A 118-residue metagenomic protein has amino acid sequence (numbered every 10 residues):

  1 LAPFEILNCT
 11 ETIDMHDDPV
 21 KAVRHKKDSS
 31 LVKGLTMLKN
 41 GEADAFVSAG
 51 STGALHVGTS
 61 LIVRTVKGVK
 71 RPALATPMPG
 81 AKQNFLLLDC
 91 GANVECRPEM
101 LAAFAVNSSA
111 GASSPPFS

Functional and structural regions predicted by a protein language model:
L1-A49, A54-S60, S113-S118: Contiguous, glycine/small-aliphatic-enriched amphipathic segments in soluble metabolic enzymes
N8, N40, K82-N84, N93 (+1 more regions): Detector for Asparagine
D18, G91-E95: Short coil/turn segments at secondary-structure junctions
V23-L31, K67, R97-L101, A105: Generic structural signal for well-ordered, non-membrane alpha-helical segments in soluble metabolic enzymes
V32-L35, A75, A102-S109: Predominant activation on well-ordered alpha-helical scaffold segments within soluble catalytic domains
H56-G91: Short, acidic/small-residue loops that bind anionic groups at enzyme active sites
E95-S118: Glycine-rich phosphate/diphosphate-binding loop of Rossmann-like nucleotide-binding domains
